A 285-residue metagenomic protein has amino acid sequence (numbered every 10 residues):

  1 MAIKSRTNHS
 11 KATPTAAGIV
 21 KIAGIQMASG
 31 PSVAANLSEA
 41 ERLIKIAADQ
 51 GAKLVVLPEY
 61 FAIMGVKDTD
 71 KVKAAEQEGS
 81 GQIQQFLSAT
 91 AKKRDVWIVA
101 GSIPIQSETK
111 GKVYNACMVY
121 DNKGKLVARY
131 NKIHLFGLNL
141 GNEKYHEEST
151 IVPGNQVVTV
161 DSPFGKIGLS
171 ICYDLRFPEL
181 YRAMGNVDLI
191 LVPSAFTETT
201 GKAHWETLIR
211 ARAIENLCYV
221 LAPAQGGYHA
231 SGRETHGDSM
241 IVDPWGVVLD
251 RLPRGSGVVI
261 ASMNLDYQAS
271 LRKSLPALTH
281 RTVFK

Functional and structural regions predicted by a protein language model:
A2-L54, Y60, M64: N-terminal, active-site-proximal structural segment of metallo-dependent hydrolase catalytic domains
T13-I22, T159-G168, L189: Beta-strand-turn-beta hairpins that frame and shape the catalytic cleft of phosphate-ester-processing enzymes
I22, V119-V127, V242-D250: Short, glycine-anchored, charge-dense loop/turn motifs used at functional sites
V33, R42-K123, T197-C218: Cys-nucleophile CN-hydrolase/nitrilase-fold catalytic domain and related Cys-dependent amidase chemistry that acts on
I63, T69, M118, R129-F136 (+2 more regions): Short beta->alpha transition motifs characteristic of CBS
E76, E108-G185, E198-T207, S270-A277: Active-site catalytic loop in hydrolytic enzyme cores
E78-V99, K166, C172-V259: CN hydrolase (nitrilase-like) catalytic-core segments centered on the catalytic cysteine and neighboring Lys/Glu
A100-S102, A116-V119, V158-V160, S239-I241 (+1 more regions): Short beta-strand scaffold segments in enzyme catalytic cores
